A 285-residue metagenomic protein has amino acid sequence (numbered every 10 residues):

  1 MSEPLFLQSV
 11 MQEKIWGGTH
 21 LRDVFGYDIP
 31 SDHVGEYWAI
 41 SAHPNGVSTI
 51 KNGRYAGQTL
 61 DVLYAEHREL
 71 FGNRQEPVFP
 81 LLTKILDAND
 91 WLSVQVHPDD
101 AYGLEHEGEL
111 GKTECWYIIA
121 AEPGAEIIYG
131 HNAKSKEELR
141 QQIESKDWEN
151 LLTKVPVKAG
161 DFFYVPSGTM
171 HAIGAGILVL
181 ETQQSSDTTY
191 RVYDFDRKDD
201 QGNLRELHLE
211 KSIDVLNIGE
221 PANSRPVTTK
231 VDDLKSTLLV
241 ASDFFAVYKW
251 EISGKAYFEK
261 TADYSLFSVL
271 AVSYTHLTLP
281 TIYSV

Functional and structural regions predicted by a protein language model:
M1-K134, D194-A222, V247: Transition-metal
T83-K84, L92, E114-Y117, K154-V155 (+2 more regions): His/acidic/aromatic-lined binding-pocket segments of jelly-roll/cupin-type domains and related regulatory beta-sandwich
G103-E105, M170-A175, L180-Q183, F258-E259 (+1 more regions): Short beta-strand His + acidic residue motifs that chelate non-heme Fe in jelly-roll/DSBH and cupin folds
Q142-W148: Short, structured beta-strand/loop micro-motifs enriched in basic residues and often containing a Trp
P226-L277: Acidic/His-leaning functional-site neighborhoods
H276-V285: Single conserved hydrophobic/aromatic residue that forms the stacking wall/gate of nucleotide- or nucleobase-binding
